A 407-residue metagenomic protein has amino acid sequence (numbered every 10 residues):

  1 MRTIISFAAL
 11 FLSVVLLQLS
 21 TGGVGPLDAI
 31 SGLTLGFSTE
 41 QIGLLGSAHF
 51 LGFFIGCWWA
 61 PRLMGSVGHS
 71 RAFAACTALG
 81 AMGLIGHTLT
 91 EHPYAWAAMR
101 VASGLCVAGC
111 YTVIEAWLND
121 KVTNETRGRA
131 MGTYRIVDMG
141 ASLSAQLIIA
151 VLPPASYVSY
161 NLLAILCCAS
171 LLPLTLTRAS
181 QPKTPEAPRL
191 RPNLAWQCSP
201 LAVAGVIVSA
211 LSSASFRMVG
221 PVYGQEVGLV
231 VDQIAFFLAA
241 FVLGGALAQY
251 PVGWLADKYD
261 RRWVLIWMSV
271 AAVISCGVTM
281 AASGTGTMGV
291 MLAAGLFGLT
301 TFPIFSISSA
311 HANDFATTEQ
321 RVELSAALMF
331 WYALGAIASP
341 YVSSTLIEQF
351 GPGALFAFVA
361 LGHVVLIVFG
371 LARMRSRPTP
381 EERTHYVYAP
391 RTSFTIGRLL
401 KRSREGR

Functional and structural regions predicted by a protein language model:
M1-R2, P182-R189, R373-R407: Intrinsic disorder in cytosolic terminal tails and internal cytosolic loops of multi-pass membrane transporters
R2-F50, A202-G205, S213-Y223, V227: Helix-loop boundary and gating motifs at the non-cytosolic
T39-E40, N124-Y134, V231, A316-L328: Loop-to-transmembrane helix entry/capping segments in MFS-fold secondary transporters and related SLC/MFSD carriers
G56-G68, P153, A248-D260, I347-E348: Helix-to-loop junctions at the C-terminal end of transmembrane segments in multipass secondary transporters
R71-I85, W263-V278: Structural signature of the two symmetry-related core transmembrane helices
V101-I136: Cytoplasmic helix-loop-helix junction between adjacent transmembrane helices in 12-TM secondary transporters
G109-V122, F302-A316: Intracellular juxtamembrane helix-capping segments at the cytosolic ends of symmetry-related transmembrane helices
A150, A164-T184, L366-M374: C-terminal membrane-cytosol helix-exit motif in multi-pass small-molecule transporters
